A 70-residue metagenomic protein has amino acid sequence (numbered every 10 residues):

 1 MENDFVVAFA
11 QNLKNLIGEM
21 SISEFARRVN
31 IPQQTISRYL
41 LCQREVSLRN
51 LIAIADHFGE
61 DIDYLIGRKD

Functional and structural regions predicted by a protein language model:
M1-E24, R28: A short, Lys/Arg-rich alpha-helix, primarily the initiator
L13, F25-A26, I36-Y39, L65: Conserved hydrophobic/aromatic packing and binding residues within compact polymer-binding modules
K14, L41, A55: Short, locally clustered residues in the helix-turn-helix/winged-helix DNA-binding domain
L16, L48-R49: Short, Lys/Arg-enriched C-terminal cap helix and immediately downstream tail that follows
S21, P32-T35, S47, D61: Short coil turns linking two alpha-helices in DNA-binding domains
N30-E45, R68: Recognition helix of helix-turn-helix/homeodomain-like DNA-binding domains that insert into the DNA major groove
R49-Y64: DNA major-groove recognition helix of helix-turn-helix/homeodomain DNA-binding modules
Y64-D70: Short amphipathic recognition helices of helix-turn-helix/homeodomain-type DNA-binding modules
